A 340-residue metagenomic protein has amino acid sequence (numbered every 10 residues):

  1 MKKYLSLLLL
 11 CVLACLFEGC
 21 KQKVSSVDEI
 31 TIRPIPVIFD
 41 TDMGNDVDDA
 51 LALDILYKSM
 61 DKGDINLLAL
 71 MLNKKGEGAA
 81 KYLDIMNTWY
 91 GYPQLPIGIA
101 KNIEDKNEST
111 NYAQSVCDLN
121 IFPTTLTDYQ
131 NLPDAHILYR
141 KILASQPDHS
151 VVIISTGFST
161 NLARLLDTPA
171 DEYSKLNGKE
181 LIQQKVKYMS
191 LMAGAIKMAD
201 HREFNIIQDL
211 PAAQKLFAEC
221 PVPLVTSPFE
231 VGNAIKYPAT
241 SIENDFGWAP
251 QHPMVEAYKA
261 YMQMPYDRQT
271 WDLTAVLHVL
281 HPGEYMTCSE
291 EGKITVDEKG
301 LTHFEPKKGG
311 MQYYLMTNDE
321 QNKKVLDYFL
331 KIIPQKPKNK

Functional and structural regions predicted by a protein language model:
Y4-L13: Sec-dependent N-terminal signal peptides
L16-G19: C-terminal motif of bacterial Sec signal peptides marking the signal peptidase cleavage site
K21-K340: N-terminal acidic, glycine/proline-rich low-complexity segments
